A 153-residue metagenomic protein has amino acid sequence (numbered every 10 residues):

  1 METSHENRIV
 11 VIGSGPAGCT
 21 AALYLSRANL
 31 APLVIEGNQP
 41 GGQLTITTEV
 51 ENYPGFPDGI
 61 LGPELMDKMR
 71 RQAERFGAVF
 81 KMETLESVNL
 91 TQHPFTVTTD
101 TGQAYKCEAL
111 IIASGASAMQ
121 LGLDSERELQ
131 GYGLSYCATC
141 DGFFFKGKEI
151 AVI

Functional and structural regions predicted by a protein language model:
M1-I12, A28, L33, F80-K148: FAD-binding core/adjacent interface of flavoenzyme oxidoreductases
E2-T3, N7-F76, K148: Beta1-alpha1 glycine-rich phosphate/pyrophosphate-binding loop at the start of Rossmann-like nucleotide-binding domains
E149-I153: Short beta-strand and adjoining strand-loop segment in the mid-core of the Rossmann-like NAD(P)-dependent dehydrogenase
